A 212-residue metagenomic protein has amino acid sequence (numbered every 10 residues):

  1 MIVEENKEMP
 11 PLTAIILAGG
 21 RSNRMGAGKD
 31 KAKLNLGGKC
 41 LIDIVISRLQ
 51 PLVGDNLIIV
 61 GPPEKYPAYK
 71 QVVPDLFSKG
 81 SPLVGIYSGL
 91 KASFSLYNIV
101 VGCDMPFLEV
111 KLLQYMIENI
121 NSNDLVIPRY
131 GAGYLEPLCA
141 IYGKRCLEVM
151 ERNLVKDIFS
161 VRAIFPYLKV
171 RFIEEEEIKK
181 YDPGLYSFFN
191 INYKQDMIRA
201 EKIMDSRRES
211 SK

Functional and structural regions predicted by a protein language model:
I2-E4: Intrinsic disorder/low-complexity segments
K7-E8, K212: Intrinsically disordered, low-complexity segments enriched in glycine/proline and serine/threonine
E8-R145, E151-I158, P166-L185, K202-R207: Nucleotide and nucleotide-moiety/phosphate-recognizing core
S160-R162, F188-F189: An accessory alpha-helical subdomain
V161-I164, K212: Short glycine-rich, low-complexity/disordered patches
S187-K212: Short, basic/aromatic-enriched C-terminal tail that caps enzymatic domains
